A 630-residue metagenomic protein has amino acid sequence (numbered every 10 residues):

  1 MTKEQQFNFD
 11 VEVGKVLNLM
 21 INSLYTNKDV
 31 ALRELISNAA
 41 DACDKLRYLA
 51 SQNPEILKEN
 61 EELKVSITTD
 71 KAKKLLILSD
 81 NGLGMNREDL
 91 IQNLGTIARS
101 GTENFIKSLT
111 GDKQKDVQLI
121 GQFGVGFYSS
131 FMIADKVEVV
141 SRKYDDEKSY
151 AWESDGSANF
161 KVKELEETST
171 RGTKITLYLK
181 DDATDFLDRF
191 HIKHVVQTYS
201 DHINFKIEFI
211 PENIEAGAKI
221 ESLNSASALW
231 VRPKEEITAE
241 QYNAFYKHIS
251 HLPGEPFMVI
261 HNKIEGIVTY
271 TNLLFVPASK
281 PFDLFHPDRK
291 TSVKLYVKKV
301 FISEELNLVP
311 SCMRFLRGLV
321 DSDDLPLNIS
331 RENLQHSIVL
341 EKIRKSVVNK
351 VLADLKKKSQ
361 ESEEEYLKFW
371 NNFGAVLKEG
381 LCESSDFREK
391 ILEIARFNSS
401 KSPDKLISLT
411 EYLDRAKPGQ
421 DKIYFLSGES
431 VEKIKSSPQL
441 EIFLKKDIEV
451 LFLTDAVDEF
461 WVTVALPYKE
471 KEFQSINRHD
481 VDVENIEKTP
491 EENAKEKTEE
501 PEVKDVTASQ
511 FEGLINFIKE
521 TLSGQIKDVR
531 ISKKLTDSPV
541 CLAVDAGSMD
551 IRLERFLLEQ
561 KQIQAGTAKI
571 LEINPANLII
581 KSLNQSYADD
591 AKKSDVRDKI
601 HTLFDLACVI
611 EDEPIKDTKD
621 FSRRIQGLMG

Functional and structural regions predicted by a protein language model:
M1-D181, D185-F186, H194, K417: GHKL (Bergerat-fold) ATPase N-terminal catalytic module, capturing the glycine-rich phosphate-binding loop and acidic
L119, V137-N159, K180-T184, F190-G630: GHKL/Bergerat-fold ATPase module in large chromosome/replication-associated machines
